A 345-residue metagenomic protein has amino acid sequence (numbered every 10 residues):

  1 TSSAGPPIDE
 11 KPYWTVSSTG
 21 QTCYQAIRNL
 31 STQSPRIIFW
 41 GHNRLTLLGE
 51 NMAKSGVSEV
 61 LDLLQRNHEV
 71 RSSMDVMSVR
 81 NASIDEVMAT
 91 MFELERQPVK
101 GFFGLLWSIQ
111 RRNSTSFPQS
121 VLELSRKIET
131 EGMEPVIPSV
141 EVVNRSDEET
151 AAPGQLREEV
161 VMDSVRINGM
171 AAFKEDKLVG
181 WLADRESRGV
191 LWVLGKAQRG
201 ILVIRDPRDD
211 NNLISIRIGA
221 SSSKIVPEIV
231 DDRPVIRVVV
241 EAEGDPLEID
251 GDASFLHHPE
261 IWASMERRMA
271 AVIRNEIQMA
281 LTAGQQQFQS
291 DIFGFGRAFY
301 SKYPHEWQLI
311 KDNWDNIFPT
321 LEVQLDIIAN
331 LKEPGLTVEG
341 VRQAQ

Functional and structural regions predicted by a protein language model:
T1-Q345: Membrane-proximal alpha-helical signals and transmembrane carboxylates
